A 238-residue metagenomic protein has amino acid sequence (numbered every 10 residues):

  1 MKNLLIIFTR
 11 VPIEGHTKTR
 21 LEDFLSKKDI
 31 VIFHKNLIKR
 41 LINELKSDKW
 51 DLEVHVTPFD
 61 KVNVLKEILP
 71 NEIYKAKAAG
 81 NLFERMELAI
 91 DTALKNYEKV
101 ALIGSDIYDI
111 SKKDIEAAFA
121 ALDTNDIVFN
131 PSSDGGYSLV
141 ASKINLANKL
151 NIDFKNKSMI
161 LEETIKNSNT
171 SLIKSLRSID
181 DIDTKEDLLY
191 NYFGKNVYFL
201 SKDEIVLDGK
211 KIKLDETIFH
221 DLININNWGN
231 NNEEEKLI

Functional and structural regions predicted by a protein language model:
M1-R20: N-terminal nucleotide-binding beta1-loop-alpha1 segment
I32-W50: A short, N-terminal amphipathic alpha-helix
W50-P58: Short beta-strand/loop segment that forms part of the nucleotide-sugar
V64-K99, K157-I160: Short phosphate-binding loop-to-helix
E98-D106: Short beta-strand-to-loop acidic/aromatic patch adjacent to the donor-nucleotide binding site
D109-G135: Conserved donor-nucleotide/metal-binding helix-loop-beta segment in metal-dependent transferases, i.e., the alpha-helix
L146-K166: Short, glycine-/small-residue-rich phosphate/pyrophosphate-handling segment
E163-I238: Conserved alpha/beta core of the MobA/IspD/sugar-nucleotide pyrophosphorylase nucleotidyltransferase superfamily
